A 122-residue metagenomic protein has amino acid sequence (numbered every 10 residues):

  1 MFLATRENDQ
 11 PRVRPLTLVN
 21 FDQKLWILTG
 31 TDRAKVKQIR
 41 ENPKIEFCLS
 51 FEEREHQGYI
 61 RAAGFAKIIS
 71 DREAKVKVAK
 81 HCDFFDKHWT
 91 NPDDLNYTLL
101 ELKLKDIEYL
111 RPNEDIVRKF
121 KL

Functional and structural regions predicted by a protein language model:
M1-T31, I39, I45-F51, Y59-A62: Short beta-strand segments
T29-K35, D83-F85: Charged, amphipathic alpha-helical segments
R33-V36, R54, D115-V117: Short, surface-exposed beta-strand-loop junctions and turns on beta-sheet-rich folds
V36-Q38, T98: Short linear motifs in intrinsically disordered
Q38, E52-E55, W89-P92: Short, charge-rich binding segments
Q38-I45, K80-F84: Short, intrinsically disordered, mixed-charge
G58-L122: Charged, gly/pro-rich active-site loop segments
